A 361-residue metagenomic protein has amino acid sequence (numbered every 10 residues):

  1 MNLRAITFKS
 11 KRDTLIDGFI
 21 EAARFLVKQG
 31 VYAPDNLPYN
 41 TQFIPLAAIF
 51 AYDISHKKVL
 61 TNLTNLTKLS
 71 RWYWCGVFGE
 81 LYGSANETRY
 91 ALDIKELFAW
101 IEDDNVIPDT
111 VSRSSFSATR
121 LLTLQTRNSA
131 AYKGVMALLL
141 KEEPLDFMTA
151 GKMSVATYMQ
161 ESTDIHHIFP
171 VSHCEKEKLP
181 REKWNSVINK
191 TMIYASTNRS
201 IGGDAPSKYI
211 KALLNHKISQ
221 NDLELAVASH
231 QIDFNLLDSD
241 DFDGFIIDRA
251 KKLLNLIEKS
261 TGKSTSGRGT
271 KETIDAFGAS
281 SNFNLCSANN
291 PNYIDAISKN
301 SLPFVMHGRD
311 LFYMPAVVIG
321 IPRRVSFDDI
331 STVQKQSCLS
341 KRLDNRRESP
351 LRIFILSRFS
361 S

Functional and structural regions predicted by a protein language model:
M1-F50, S55: Polyanionic (Asp/Glu-rich) segments that form extended negatively charged tracts
V77-I165, H173: Intrinsically disordered, low-complexity N-proximal targeting/linker segments that flank membranes
T163, K176-I201: Short beta-strand-alpha-helix junction that forms the catalytic/metal-binding core of metal-dependent nuclease domains
K183-W184, I201-V227: Polybasic, low-complexity binding patches
N221-F283: C-terminal, well-folded lobe of enzymatic/effector domains
S280, S298-F304, G308-L311, S326 (+2 more regions): Intrinsically disordered, low-complexity segments enriched in serine/proline and basic residues
N289-S298, R346-L351: Short, low-complexity, charge-dense intrinsically disordered segments
